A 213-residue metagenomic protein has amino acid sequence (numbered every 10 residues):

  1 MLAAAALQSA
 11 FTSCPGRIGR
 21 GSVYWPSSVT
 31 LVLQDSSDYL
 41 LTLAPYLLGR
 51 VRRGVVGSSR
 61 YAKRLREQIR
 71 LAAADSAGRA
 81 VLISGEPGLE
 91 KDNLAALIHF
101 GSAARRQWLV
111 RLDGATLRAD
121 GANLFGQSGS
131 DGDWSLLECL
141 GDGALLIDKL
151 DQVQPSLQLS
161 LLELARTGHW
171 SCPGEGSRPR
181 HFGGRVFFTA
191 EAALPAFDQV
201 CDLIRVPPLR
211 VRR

Functional and structural regions predicted by a protein language model:
G21, W25-V56, R60-Y61, E67 (+2 more regions): Conserved ASCE P-loop NTPase core motifs with emphasis on AAA+ ATPases
V51-R52, S58-A62, K91, G121 (+2 more regions): The cytosolic transmitter module of two-component sensor histidine kinases
G54, Q68-Q127, E138-A144, K149-Q152 (+1 more regions): Conserved post-Walker A coupling segment in P-loop NTPases
L97, G121, C139-G168, L194-I204: Conserved AAA+/SF3 P-loop NTPase catalytic/coupling segment centered on the Walker-B
S156-H181, E191, L209: Conserved catalytic/switch belt of AAA+ P-loop NTPases
R185-A196: Sensor-1/coupling segment of RecA-like P-loop NTPase cores
